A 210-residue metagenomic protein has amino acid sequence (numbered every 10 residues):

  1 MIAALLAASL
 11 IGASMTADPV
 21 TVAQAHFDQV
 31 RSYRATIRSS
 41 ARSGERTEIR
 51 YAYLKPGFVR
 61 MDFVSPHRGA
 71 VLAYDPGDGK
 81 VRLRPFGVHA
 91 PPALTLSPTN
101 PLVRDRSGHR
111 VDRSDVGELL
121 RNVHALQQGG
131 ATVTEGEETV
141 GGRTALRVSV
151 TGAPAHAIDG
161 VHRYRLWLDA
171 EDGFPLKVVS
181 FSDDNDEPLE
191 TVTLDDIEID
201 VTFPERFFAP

Functional and structural regions predicted by a protein language model:
M1-A8: Sec-dependent signal peptide recognition, specifically the positively charged N-region followed immediately by
T16-G87, R163: N-terminal mature ectodomain segment of secretory-pathway/periplasmic proteins
F27, R113-Q127: Short, solvent-exposed helix-to-loop capping segments enriched in aromatics
A52-P56, P76-G79, L96-L102, D195-I199: A short, sequence-level motif marking secondary-structure junctions
H67-L72, K80-R82, R121-P210: Gly/Pro-enriched, hydrophobic low-complexity segments that function as extracytoplasmic propeptides/linkers
K80-G117: Acidic/charged, solvent-exposed loop-and-adjacent secondary-structure segments enriched in E/D, K/R, S/T, and G/P
